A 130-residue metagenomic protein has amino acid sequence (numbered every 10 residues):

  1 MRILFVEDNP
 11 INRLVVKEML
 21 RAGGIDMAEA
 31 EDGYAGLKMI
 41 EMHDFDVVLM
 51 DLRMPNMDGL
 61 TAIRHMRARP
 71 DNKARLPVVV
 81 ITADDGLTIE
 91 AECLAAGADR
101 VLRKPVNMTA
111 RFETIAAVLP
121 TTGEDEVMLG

Functional and structural regions predicted by a protein language model:
E7: Conserved acidic carboxylate
L14-A22: Charged docking surfaces used in two-component/phosphorelay signaling
E29-K38, G59: Helix N-cap/capping motif at the beta->alpha junctions
K38, L60-K73: Short amphipathic alpha-helix used as the core "switch/output" element in two-component signaling
H43-L49: Active-site beta3 strand of CheY-like receiver
M54: Receiver (REC) domain active-site loop signature in two-component systems and cognate sites in sensor histidine kinases
V106-I115: C-terminal output helix
